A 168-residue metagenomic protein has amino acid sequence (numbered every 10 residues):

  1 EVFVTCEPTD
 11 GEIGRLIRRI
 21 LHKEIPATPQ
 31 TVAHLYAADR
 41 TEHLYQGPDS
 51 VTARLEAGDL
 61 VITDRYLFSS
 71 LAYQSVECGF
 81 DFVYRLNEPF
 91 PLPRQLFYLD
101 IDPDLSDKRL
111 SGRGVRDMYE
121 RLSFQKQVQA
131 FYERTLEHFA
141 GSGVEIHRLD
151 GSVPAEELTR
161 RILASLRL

Functional and structural regions predicted by a protein language model:
E1-V2, V61, R94, I146: Hydrophobic anchor at the start of a short beta-strand that flanks the dinucleotide cofactor-binding loop
V2-Y84: ATP-dependent small-molecule kinase phosphotransfer cores that center on conserved nucleotide phosphate-binding segments
P8, E12, D39, Y66 (+3 more regions): Short beta->alpha linker loops
R65, S69-F131: A glycine- and Lys/Arg-enriched "phosphate-lid" helix/loop adjacent to the NTP-binding pocket of small-molecule kinases
D104-L168: NTP-dependent small-molecule kinase module
